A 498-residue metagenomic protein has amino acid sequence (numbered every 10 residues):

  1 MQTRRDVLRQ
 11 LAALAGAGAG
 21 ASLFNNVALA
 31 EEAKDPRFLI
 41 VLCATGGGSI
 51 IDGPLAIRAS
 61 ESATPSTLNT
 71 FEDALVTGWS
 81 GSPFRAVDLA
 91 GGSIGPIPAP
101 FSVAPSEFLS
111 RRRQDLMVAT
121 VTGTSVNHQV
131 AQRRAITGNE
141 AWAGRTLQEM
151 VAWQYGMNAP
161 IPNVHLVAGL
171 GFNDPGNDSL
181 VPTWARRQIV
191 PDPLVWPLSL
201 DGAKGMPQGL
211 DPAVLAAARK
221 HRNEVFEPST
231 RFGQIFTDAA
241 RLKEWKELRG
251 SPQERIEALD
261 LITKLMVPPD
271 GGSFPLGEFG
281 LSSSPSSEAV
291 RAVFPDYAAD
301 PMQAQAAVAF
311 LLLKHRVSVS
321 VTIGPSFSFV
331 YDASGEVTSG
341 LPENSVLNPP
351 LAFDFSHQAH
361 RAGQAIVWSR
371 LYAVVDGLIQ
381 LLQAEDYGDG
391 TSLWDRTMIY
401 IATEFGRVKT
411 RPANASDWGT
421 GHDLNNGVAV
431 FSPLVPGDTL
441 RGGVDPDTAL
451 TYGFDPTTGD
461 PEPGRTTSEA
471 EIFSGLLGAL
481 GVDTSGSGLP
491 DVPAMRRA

Functional and structural regions predicted by a protein language model:
M1, D6-V27: N-terminal export signals
N26-S106, R111-V118: Intrinsic-disorder/low-complexity recognition with aromatic hotspots
P36-S49, R112, S320-P325, V375 (+2 more regions): Beta-strand elements within well-structured catalytic alpha/beta cores of enzymes that handle phosphate/sulfate esters
T45-S49, G123-N127, A168-N173, F327-V330 (+2 more regions): Solvent-exposed loop/turn segments at secondary-structure junctions within structured extracellular/periplasmic domains
I50-A63, Q129-Q132, D174-L180, G324 (+4 more regions): Short, solvent-exposed loop/turn and secondary-structure capping segments
D52-A56, D73-I97, A352-A498: Feature marks hydrolase-like catalytic cores characterized by long aromatic- and Gly/Pro-rich stretches
M117-G271: A contiguous, mid-domain pocket- or channel-lining segment that forms the substrate-recognition surface
T230-G388: Anion-binding catalytic surfaces of enzymes that hydrolyze or transfer phosphate/sulfate esters
